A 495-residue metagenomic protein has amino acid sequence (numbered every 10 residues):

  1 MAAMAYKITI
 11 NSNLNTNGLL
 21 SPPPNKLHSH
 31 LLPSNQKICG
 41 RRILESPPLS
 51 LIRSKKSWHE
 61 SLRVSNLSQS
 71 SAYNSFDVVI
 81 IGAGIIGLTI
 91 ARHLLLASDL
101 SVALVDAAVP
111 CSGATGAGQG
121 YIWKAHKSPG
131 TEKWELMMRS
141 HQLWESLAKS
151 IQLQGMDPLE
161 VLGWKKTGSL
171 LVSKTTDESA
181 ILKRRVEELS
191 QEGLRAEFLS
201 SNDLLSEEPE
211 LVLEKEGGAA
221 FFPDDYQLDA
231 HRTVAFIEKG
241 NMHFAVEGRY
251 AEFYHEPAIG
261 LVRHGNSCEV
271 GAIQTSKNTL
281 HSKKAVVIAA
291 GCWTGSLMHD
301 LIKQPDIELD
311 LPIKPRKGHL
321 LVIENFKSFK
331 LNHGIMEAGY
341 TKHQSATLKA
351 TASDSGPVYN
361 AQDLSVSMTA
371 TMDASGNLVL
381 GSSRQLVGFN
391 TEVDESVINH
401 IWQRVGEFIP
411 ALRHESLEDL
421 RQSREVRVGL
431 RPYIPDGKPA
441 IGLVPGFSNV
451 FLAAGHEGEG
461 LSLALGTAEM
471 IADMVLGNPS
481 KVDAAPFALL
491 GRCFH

Functional and structural regions predicted by a protein language model:
A2-I10, L49, V64-A72, F198 (+2 more regions): C-terminal lid/capping helical subdomain adjacent to the catalytic/cofactor pocket in oxidative enzymes
A2-V78, L96-L100: Extreme N-terminal leader/targeting segments of oxidoreductases
A83-G84, A107: Glycine-rich Rossmann-fold phosphate-binding loop(s) that bind the pyrophosphate of adenine dinucleotide cofactors
L95-G116: Glycine-rich FAD pyrophosphate-binding loop
L96, G120-I122, M156-K165, C268 (+2 more regions): Active-site substrate-recognition segment that forms the wall of the catalytic cavity or substrate channel
G120-E207: Dinucleotide-binding Rossmann-like beta1-alpha1 core, especially the glycine-rich loop that anchors the ADP
E135-L136, V172-I181, A220-M242, F253 (+3 more regions): Short beta-strand to alpha-helix junction loop
A219-A285, A289-A290, S296: Helical element adjacent to the flavin cofactor pocket in flavoenzyme catalytic cores
